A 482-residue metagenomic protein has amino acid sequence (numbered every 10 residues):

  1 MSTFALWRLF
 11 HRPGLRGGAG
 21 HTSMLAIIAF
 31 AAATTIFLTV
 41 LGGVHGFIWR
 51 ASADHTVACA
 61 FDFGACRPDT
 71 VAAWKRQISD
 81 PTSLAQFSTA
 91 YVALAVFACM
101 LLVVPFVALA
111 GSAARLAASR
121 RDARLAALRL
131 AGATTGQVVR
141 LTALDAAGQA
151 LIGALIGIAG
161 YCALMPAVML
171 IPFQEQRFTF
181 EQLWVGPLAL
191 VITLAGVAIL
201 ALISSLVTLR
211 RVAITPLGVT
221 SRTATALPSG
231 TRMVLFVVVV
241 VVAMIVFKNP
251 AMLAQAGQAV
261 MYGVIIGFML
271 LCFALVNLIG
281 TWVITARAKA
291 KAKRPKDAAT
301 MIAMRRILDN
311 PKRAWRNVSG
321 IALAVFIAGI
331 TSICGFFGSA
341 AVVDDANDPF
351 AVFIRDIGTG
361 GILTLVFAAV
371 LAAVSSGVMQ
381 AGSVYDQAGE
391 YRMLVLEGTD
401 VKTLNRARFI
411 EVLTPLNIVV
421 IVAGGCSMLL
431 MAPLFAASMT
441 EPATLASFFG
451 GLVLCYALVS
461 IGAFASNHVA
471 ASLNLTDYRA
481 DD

Functional and structural regions predicted by a protein language model:
M1-A108, A167-L183, V264, S319 (+3 more regions): Extracytoplasmic/periplasmic regions of membrane proteins
S2-L6, H21-A26, A33, F106 (+2 more regions): Hydrophobic multi-pass inner-membrane translocation pores used for secretion and envelope-lipid/glycan export
T35-H45, A108-S112, A150-E175, V191-A213 (+2 more regions): Small-residue-rich transmembrane alpha-helices
F87-L102, V185-I199, G358-V366, F448-Y456: Hydrophobic alpha-helical transmembrane segments
A110-A127, A131, Q380-R392: Transmembrane helix boundary and interhelical loop/hinge segments in multi-pass membrane proteins
L116-R120, L125-A126, T135-Y161: Membrane helical hairpin/interfacial module
G148-I265: Hydrophobic alpha-helical segments
